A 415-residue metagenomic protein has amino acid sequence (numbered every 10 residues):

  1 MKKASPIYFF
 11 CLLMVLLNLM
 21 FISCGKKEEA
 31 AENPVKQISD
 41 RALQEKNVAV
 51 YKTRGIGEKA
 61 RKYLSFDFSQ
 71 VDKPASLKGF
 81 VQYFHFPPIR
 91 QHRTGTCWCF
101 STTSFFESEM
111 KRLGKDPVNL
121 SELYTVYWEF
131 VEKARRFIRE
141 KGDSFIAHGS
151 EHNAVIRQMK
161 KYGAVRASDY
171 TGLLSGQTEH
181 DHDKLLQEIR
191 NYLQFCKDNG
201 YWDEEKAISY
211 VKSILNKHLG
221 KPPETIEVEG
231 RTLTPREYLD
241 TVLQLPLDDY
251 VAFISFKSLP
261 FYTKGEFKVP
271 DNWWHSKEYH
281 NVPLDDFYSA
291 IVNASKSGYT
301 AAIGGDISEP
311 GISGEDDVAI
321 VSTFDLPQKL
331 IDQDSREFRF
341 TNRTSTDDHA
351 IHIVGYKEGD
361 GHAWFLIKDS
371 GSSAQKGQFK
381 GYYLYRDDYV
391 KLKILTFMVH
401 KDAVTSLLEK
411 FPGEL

Functional and structural regions predicted by a protein language model:
M1-F10: Bacterial N-terminal signal peptides that target proteins for export
M20-S23: C-terminal motif of bacterial Sec signal peptides marking the signal peptidase cleavage site
G25-A31: Bacterial lipoprotein signal-peptidase II cleavage site
E28, S209-L415: Active-site signature of cysteine proteases
A31-P87: N-terminal regions that are enriched for targeting/export leaders and immediately downstream pro/stem segments
K73-S144: Post-signal peptide N-terminal segment of secreted/secretory-pathway proteins
Y83-G95, E140-A147, W273-N281, A290-I291 (+1 more regions): Second-shell loop/turn segments in exported
E122-E229: Papain-like cysteine protease catalytic cores
